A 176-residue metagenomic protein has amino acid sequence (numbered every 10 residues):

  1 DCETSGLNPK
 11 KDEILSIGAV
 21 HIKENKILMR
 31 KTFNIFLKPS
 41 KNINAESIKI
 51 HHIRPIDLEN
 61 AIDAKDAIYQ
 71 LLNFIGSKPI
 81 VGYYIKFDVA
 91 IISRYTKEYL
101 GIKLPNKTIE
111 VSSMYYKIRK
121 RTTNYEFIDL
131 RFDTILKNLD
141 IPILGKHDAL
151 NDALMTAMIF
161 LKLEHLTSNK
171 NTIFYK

Functional and structural regions predicted by a protein language model:
C2-G6, S113, M155: Short, glycine/acidic-enriched loop or turn micro-motifs at the edges of active sites
E3-E98, I102-N106, D129-D133, K137-H147: Conserved non-catalytic scaffold segment of RNase H-like nuclease domains
L7-P9, Y116, M158: Conserved protein kinase catalytic core
I75-S77, Y99, K120, F160-L166: Short alpha-helix boundary/capping motifs
I109-E126: Short alpha-helix plus adjacent loop in nuclease-associated cores
N138, A157-K176: Acidic two-metal-ion nuclease catalytic site recognized across multiple nuclease folds, prominently DnaQ/RNase D-T
D148-I159: Acidic, divalent-metal-coordinating active-site segment for phosphoryl/phosphodiester hydrolysis, typified by short
